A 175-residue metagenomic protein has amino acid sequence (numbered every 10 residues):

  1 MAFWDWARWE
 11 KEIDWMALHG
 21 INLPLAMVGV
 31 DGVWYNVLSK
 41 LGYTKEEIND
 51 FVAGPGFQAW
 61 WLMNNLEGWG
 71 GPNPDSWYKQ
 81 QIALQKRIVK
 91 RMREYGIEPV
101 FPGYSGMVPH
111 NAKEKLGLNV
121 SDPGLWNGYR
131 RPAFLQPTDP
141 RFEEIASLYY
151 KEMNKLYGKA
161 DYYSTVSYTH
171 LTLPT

Functional and structural regions predicted by a protein language model:
M1-L171: Aromatic-lined carbohydrate-binding surfaces of glycoside hydrolases
